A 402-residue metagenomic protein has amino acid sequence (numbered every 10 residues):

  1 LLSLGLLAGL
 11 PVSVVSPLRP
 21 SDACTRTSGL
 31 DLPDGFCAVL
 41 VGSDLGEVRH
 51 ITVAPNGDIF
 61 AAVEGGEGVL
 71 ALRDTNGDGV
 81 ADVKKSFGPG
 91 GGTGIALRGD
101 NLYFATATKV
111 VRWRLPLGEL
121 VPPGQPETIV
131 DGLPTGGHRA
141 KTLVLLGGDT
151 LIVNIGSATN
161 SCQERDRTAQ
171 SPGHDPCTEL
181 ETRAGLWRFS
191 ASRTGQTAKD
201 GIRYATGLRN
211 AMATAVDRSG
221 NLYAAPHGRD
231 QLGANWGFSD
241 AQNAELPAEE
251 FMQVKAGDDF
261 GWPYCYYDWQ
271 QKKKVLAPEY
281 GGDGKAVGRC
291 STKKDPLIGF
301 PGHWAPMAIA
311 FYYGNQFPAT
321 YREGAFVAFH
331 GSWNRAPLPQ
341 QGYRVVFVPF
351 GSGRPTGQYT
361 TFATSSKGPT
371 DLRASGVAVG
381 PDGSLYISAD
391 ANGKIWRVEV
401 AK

Functional and structural regions predicted by a protein language model:
L18-L32, S157-K199, L208-N210, T214-F362 (+3 more regions): Beta-propeller domain segments
A38-S43, V83-G88, E127-L133, K199-Y204 (+2 more regions): A short beta-strand motif characteristic of beta-propeller blades
D44-N56, G88-N101, A105, L133-T150 (+5 more regions): Beta-rich, blade/repeat-based domains predominating in secreted/periplasmic proteins but also intracellular
F60-A62, F104, I152-N154, Y223-P226 (+2 more regions): Residue position within the beta-strands of beta-propeller blades
G68-A71, N101, K109-V111, G185-W187 (+3 more regions): A short loop-to-beta-strand structural motif that recurs across blades of beta-propeller domains
N76-V83, L120-V121: Acidic, glycine-anchored loop motifs typical of Ca2+
G92, R98, T108-L146, N154 (+3 more regions): Asp-box/WD-like beta-propeller blade repeats and closely related beta-sheet repeat scaffolds
A378-K402: Blade-level signature of beta-propeller repeat domains, shared across WD40, Kelch, NHL, RCC1 and BNR/Asp-box propellers
